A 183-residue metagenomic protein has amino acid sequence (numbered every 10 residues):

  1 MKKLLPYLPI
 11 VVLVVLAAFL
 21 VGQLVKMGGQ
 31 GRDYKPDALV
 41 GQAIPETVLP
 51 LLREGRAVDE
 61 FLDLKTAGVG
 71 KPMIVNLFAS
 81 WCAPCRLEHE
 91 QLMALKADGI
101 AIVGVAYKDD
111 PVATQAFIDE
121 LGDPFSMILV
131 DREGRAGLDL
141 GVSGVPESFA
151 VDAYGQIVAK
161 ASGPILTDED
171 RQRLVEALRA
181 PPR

Functional and structural regions predicted by a protein language model:
M1-E54, R183: N-terminal targeting signals for export/organelle localization
G41, E46, G99, F125-S126: A generic structural signal for alpha->beta connector loops
T47-M73: A short beta-strand-turn-helix
I74-V75, I102, S148: Hydrophobic beta-strand anchors of alpha/beta hydrolase catalytic cores
N76-W81, Y107: Aromatic-flanked redox-active Cys/Sec active sites in thiol-based oxidoreductases, especially the WC-centered
S80-L87, E147: C-type cytochrome heme c attachment motif
R86-G122, D131-L138: Structural microenvironment flanking redox-active thiols in thiol-disulfide oxidoreductases
D119-P124, D131-R183: Thiol/disulfide oxidoreductase modules built on the thioredoxin-like
